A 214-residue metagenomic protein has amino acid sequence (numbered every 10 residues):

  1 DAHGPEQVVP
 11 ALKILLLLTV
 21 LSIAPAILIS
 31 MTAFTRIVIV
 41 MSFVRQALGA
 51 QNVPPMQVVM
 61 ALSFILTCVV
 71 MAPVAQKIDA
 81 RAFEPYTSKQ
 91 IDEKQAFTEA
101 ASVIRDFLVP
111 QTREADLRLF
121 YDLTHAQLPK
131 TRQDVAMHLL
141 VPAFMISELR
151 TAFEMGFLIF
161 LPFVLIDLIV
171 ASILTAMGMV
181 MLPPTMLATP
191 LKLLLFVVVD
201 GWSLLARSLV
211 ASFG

Functional and structural regions predicted by a protein language model:
D1-G214: Hydrophobic alpha-helical segments and their helix-loop boundaries in membrane and membrane-proximal proteins
